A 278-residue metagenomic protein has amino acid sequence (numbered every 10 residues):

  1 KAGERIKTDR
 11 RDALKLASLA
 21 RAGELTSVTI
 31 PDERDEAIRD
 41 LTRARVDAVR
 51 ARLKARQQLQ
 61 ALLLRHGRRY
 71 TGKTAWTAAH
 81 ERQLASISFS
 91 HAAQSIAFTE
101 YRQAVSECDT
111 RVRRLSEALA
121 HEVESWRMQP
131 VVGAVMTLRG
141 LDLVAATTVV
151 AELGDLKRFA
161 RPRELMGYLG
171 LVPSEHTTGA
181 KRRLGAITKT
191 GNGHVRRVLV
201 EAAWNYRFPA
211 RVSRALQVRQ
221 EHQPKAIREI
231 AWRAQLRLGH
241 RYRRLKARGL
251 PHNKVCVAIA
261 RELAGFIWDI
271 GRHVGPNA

Functional and structural regions predicted by a protein language model:
K1-A278: A detector of single, family-specific signature residues that are central to catalytic or substrate-handling motifs
